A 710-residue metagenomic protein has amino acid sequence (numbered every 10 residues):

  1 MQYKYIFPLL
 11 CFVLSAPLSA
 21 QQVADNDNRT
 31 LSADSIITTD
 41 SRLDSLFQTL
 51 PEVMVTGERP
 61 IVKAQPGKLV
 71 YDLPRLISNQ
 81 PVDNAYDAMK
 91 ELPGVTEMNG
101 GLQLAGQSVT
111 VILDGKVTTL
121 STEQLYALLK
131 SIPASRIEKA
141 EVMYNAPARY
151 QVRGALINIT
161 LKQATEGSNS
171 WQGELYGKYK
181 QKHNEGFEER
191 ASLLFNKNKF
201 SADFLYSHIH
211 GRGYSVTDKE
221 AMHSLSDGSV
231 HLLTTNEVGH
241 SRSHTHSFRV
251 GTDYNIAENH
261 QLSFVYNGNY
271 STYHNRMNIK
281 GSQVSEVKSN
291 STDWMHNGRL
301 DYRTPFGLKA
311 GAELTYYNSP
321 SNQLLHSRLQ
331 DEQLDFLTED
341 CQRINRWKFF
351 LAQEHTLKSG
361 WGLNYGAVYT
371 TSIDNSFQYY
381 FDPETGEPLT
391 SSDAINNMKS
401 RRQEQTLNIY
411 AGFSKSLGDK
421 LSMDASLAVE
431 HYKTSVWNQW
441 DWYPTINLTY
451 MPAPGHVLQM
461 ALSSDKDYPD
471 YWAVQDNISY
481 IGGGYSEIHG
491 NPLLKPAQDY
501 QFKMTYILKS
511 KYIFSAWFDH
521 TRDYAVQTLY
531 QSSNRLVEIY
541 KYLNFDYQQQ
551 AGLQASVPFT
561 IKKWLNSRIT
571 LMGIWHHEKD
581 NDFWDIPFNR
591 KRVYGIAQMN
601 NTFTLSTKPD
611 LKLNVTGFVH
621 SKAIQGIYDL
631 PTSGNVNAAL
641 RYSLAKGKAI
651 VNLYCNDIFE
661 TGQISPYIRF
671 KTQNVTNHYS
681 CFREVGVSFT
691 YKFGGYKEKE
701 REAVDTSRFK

Functional and structural regions predicted by a protein language model:
Q22-I77, E97-N99, G106-S108, E141 (+1 more regions): Short, acidic, small-residue-rich periplasmic hinge/interaction motif at the N-terminus of Gram-negative outer-membrane
A85-A88, L125-A127, V152-Y176, F187-E189: N-terminal periplasmic accessory domains that precede and gate Gram-negative outer-membrane beta-barrel machines
T118-N145: Short acidic/polar hinge/loop motifs at secondary-structure boundaries that mediate gating or recognition
G177-H183, K197, H208-R212, G268-T272 (+13 more regions): Transmembrane beta-strands of outer-membrane beta-barrel pores
N184-R212, G228-N275, H296, T304-P305 (+1 more regions): Transmembrane beta-barrel wall of Gram-negative outer-membrane proteins
T245-S271, V287-P444, T449-G455, S510-A516 (+2 more regions): Face-selective signature of the C-terminal outer-membrane beta-barrel domain
K466-A516, H520, Y540-G552, T560 (+1 more regions): Outer-membrane beta-barrel signature, preferentially recognizing the C-terminal barrel domain of Gram-negative
K591-K710: Conserved C-terminal beta-signal and adjacent last beta-strands/turns of outer-membrane beta-barrel proteins
